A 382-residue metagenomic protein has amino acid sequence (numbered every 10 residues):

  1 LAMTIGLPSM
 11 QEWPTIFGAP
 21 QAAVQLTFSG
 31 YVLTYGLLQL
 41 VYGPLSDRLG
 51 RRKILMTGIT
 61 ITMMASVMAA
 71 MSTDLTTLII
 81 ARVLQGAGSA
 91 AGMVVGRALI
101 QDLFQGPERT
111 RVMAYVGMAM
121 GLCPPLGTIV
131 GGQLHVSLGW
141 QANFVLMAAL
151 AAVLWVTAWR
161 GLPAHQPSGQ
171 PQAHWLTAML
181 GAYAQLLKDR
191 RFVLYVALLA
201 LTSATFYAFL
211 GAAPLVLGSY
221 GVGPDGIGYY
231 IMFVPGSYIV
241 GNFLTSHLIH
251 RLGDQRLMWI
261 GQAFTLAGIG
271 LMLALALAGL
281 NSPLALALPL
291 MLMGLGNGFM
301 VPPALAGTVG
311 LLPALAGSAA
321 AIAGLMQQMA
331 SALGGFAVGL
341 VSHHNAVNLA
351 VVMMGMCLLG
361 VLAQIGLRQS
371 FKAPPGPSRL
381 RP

Functional and structural regions predicted by a protein language model:
G18, G50, M71-T77, G88 (+1 more regions): Helix-breaking motifs and short loop linkers at transmembrane-helix boundaries and internal kinks in secondary membrane
L37-T76: Conserved MFS/SLC helix-loop-helix module at the cytosolic interface between two early adjacent transmembrane helices
K53-V67, L257-M272: Structural signature of the two symmetry-related core transmembrane helices
I61, A65-M68, T76-L84, L284-L290: Paired small-residue
T77, A114-R160: Helix-loop-helix hairpin linking two adjacent transmembrane segments in secondary transporters
V83-L122: Cytoplasmic helix-loop-helix junction between adjacent transmembrane helices in 12-TM secondary transporters
A164-Y195: Juxtamembrane intracellular "pre-TM" segments in multi-pass secondary transporters
L305-H343, M353: A late C-terminal transmembrane helix in Major Facilitator Superfamily
